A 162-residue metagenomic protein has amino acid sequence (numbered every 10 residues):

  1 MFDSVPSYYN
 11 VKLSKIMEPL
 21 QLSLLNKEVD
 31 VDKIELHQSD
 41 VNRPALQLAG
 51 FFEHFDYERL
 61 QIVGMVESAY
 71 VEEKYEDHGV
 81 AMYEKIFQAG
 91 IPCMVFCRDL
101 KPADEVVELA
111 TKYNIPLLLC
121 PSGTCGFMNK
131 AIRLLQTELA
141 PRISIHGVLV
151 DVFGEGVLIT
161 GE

Functional and structural regions predicted by a protein language model:
F2-F87: Gly/Thr-rich phosphate-binding loop signature of adenosyl cofactor/nucleotide-binding cores
Q61-G64, V95, L158: Structural motif
E67-A69, K101, E155: Short, glycine-/Ser/Thr-/acidic-enriched flexible segments
E72, V95-C97, T160: A generic secondary-structure micro-motif detector that highlights 1-2 residue hydrophobic/ambivalent hotspots embedded
V80-V95, V152-F153: Long, low-complexity, intrinsically disordered polar/charged segments
G90-C93, D99-L135: Charged, amphipathic alpha-helical linker segments immediately N-terminal to NTP-binding catalytic cores
L135-G154: P-loop NTPase nucleotide-binding/switch module
G154-E162: Glycine-rich phosphate-binding P-loop
